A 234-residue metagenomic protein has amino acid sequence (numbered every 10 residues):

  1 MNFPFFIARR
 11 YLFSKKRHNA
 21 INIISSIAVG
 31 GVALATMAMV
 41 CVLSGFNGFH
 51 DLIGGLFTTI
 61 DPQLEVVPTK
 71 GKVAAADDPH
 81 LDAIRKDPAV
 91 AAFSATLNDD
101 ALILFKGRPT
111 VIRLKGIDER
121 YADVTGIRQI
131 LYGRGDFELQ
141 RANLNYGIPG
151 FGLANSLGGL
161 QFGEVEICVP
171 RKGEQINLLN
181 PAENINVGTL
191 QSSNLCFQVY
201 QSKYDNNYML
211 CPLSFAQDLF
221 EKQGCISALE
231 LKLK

Functional and structural regions predicted by a protein language model:
M1-T36, H50: N-terminal Sec/SRP start-transfer signal
F3, I21, S44, G48 (+3 more regions): Charged, alpha-helix-enriched surfaces in structured cytosolic catalytic cores of large nucleotide-utilizing machines
L12, F57, I84-R85: Hydrophobic C-terminal alpha-helix "anchor/cap" residues
I23-I24, M37-P62: Alpha-helical transmembrane segments
H50-H80: Membrane-interface junction motifs in transport/secretion proteins
L64-P68, C225-K234: A short beta-strand structural signal in non-transmembrane regions
R85-L210, S214-G224: A structural signal for hydrophobic secondary-structure junctions, strongest on transmembrane helix-loop-helix units
